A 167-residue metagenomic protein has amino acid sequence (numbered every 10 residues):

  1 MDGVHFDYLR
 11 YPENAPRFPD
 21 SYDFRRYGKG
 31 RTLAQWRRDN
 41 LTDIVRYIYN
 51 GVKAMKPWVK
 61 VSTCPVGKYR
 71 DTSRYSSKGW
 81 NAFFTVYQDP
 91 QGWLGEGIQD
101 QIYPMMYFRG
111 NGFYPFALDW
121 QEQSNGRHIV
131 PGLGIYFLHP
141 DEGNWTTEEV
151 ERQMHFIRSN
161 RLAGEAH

Functional and structural regions predicted by a protein language model:
M1-Q99: Polysaccharide-binding and catalytic clefts of secreted carbohydrate-active enzymes
E13-P16, D71-S73, N111-P115, H139-G143: Extracytoplasmic/secreted cell-surface and envelope-processing proteins
Y22, D119-W120: Alpha-helix boundary/capping detector
M55, Q123-N125: Short, structurally constrained coil/turn elements that cap an alpha-helix or connect an alpha-helix to the following
P90-F113, N125-H167: Substrate-binding cleft of secreted/luminal carbohydrate-active enzymes
